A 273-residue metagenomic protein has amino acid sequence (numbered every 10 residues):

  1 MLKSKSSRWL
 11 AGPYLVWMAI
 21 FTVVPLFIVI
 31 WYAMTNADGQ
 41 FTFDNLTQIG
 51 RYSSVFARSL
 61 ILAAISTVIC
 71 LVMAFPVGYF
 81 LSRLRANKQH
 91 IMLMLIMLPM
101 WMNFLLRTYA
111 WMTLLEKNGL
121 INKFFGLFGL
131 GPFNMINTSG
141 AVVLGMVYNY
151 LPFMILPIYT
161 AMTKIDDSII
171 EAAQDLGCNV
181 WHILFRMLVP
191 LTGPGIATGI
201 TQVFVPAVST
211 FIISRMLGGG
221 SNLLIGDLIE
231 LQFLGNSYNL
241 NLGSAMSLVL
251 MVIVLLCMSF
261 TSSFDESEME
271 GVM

Functional and structural regions predicted by a protein language model:
L2, S7-A11, V24, I28-V29 (+3 more regions): C-terminal transmembrane helix and the adjacent membrane-cytosol boundary/short C-terminal tail of inner/organellar
K5, F43-R51, V55, F211 (+1 more regions): Interhelical loop and adjacent transmembrane-helix boundary motif in polytopic membrane transport permeases
L10-A11, V77-L114, I170-E171, L184 (+1 more regions): Cytoplasmic-entry segments and transmembrane alpha-helices of multi-pass inner-membrane transporters
P13-T22, V68, L98, Y148 (+3 more regions): Transmembrane alpha-helices
V16-S53, L114-N118, G220, E268 (+1 more regions): Short membrane-interfacial helix/loop motifs at transmembrane-helix boundaries
V23-W31, V72-V77, L105-Y109, N118 (+4 more regions): Membrane-embedded alpha-helices of multi-pass transport/permease systems
R51-R83: Transmembrane alpha-helix signature in integral membrane proteins
T108-V147, W181, L217-S221: Membrane-interfacial helix termini and adjacent extracytoplasmic/periplasmic loops of multi-pass transporters
